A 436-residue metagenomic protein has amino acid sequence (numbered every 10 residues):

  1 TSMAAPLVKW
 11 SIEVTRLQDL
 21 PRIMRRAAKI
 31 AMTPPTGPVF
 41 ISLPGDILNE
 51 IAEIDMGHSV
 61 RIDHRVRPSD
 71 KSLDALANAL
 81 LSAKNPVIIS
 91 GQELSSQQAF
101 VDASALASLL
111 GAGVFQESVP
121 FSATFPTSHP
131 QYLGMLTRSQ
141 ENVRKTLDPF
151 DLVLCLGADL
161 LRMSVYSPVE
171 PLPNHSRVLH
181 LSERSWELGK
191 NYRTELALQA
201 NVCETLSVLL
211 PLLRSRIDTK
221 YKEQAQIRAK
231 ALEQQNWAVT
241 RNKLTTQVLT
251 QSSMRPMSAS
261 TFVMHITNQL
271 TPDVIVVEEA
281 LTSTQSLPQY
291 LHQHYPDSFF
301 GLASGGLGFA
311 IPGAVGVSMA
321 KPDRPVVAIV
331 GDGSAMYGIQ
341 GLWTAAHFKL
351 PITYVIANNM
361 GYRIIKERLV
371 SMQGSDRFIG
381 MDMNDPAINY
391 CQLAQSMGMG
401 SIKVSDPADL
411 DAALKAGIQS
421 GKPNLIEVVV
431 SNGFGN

Functional and structural regions predicted by a protein language model:
T1-E223, Q269-P272, T344, P351-Y354 (+2 more regions): N-terminal alpha/beta PP-like core and its mobile active-site loop of ThDP/TPP-dependent enzymes
I12-V14, I88-S90, L154, V277 (+3 more regions): Short catalytic-loop micro-motif centered on adjacent basic/acidic residues
P44-I47, P120-F121, R184, E279-T284 (+2 more regions): Short glycine-enriched loops at secondary-structure junctions
D55-L73, Y221-R255: Long, charged amphipathic helices and adjacent flexible linkers at domain junctions
P68-S72, R138, S258, T282 (+2 more regions): Short secondary-structure boundary/capping elements
R138, R144-P149, N191, A197-Q199 (+2 more regions): Thiamine diphosphate
L156, L181-S182, E278, G331-D332 (+1 more regions): Active-site flanking residues adjacent to catalytic metal/cofactor-binding acidic residues
A231-I311, V317-S318: Active-site diphosphate/adenylate-binding microenvironment
